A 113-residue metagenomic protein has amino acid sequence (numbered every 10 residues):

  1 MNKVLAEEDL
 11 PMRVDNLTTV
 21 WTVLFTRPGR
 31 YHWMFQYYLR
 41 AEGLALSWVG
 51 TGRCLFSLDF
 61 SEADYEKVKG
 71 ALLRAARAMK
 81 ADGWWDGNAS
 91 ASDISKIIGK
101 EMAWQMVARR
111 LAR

Functional and structural regions predicted by a protein language model:
N2-Y38, L58, E101-R109: Conserved PLP-binding catalytic core of the aspartate aminotransferase-like
E42-R113: PLP-dependent enzyme catalytic core of the Aspartate aminotransferase-like
